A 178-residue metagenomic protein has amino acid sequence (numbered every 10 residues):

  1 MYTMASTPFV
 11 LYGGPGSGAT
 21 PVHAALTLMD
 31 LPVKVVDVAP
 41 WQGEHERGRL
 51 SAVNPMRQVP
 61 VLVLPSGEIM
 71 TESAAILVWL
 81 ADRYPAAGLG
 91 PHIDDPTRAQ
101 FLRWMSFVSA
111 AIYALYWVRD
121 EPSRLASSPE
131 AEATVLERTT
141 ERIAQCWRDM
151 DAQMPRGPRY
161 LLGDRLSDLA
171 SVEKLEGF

Functional and structural regions predicted by a protein language model:
Y2, M105-F178: GST-like fold's C-terminal all-alpha helical module
Y2-T134: GST-like domain detector, emphasizing the conserved glutathione-binding G-site in the N-terminal thioredoxin-like
